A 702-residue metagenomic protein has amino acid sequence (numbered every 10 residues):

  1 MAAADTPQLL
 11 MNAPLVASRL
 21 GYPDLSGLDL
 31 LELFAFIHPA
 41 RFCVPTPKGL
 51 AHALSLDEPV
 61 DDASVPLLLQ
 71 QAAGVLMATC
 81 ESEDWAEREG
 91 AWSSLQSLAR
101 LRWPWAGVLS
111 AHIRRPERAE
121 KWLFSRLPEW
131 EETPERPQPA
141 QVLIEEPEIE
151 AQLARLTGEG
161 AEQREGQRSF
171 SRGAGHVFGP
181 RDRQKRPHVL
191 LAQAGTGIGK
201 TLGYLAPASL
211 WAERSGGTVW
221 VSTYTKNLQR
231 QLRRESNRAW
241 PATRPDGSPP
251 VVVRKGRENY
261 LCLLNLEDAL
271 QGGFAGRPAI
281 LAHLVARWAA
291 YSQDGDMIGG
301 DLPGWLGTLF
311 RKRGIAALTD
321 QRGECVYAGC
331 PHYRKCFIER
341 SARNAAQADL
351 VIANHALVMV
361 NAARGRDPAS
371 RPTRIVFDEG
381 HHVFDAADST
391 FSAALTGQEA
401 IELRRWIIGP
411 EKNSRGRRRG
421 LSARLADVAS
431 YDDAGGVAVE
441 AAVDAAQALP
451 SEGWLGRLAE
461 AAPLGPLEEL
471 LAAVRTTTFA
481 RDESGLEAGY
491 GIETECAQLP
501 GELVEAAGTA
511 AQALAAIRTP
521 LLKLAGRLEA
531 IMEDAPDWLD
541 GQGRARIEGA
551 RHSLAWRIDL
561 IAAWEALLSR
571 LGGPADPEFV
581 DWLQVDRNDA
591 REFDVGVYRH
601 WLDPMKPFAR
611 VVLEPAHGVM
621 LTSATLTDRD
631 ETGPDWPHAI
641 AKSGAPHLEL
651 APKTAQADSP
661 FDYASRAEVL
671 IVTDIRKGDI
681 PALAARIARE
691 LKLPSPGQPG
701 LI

Functional and structural regions predicted by a protein language model:
T46-A119: Acidic, Mg2+-coordinating catalytic module of metal-dependent nucleases/exonucleases that use a two-metal-ion mechanism
P139-A192: Conserved pre-motif I regulatory segment
V142-L153, G217-T218, T223-D349, R405-I408 (+1 more regions): A substrate-engagement module of RecA-like helicase motors
G175-G179, T201-S215, E235-A239: Walker A/P-loop NTP-binding motif
R183-P207: Walker A/P-loop
A316-A346, M359, R364-R366, L524 (+2 more regions): A contiguous, basic/glycine-rich beta-loop/short-helix subdomain that forms a polymer-engagement track
R371-F391, L395: SF2 helicase catalytic motif II
P696-I702: Conserved strand-helix element at the start of the C-terminal RecA-like helicase core
